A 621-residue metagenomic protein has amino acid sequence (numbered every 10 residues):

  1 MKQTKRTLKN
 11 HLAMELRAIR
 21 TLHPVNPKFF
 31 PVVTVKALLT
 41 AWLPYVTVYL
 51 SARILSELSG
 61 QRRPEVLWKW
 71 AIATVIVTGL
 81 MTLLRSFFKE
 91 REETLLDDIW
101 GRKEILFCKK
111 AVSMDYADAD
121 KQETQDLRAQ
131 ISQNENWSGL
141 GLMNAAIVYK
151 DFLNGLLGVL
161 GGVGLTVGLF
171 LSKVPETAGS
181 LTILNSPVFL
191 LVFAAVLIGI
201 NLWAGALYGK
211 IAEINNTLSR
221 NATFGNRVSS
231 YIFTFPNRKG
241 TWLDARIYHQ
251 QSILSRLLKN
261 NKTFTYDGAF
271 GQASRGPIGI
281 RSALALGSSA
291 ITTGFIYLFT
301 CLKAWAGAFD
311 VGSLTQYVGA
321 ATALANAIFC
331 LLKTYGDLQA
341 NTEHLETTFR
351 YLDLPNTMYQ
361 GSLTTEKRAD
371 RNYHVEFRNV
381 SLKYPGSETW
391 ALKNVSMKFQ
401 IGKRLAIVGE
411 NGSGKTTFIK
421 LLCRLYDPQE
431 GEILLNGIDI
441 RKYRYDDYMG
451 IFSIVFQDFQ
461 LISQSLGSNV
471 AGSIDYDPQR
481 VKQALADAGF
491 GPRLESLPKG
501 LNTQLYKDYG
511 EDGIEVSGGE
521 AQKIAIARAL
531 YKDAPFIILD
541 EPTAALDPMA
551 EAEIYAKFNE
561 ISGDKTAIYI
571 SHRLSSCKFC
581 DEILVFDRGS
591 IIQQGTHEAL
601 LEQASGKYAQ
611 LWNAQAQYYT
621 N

Functional and structural regions predicted by a protein language model:
M1-L16, D97-M143, F224-Q272, T342-P355 (+2 more regions): Extended non-transmembrane interhelical loops and adjacent amphipathic helices of multipass membrane proteins
M1-L43, E65-K69, F88-E92, T124-L160 (+5 more regions): Membrane-integrated ABC transporters
P31-L84, V159-A212, L302, G307-V311 (+1 more regions): Transmembrane helix-loop-helix hairpins at lipid-water interfaces of multipass membrane proteins, especially the type-1
I247, Q251, L352-K403, Q483 (+1 more regions): Primarily ABC-family ATPase nucleotide-binding module
Q250, I296, T315-L354: Cytosolic ends of transmembrane helices, especially the final helix of ABC transmembrane type-1 domains
C423: Helix-to-loop junction immediately C-terminal to a conserved catalytic motif
L434, G491-I524, D533, Y618-N621: ABC-fold ATPase nucleotide-binding domain signature/coupling loops
K499-G500, A556, G563, R573-N621: C-terminal portion of ABC ATPase nucleotide-binding domains
